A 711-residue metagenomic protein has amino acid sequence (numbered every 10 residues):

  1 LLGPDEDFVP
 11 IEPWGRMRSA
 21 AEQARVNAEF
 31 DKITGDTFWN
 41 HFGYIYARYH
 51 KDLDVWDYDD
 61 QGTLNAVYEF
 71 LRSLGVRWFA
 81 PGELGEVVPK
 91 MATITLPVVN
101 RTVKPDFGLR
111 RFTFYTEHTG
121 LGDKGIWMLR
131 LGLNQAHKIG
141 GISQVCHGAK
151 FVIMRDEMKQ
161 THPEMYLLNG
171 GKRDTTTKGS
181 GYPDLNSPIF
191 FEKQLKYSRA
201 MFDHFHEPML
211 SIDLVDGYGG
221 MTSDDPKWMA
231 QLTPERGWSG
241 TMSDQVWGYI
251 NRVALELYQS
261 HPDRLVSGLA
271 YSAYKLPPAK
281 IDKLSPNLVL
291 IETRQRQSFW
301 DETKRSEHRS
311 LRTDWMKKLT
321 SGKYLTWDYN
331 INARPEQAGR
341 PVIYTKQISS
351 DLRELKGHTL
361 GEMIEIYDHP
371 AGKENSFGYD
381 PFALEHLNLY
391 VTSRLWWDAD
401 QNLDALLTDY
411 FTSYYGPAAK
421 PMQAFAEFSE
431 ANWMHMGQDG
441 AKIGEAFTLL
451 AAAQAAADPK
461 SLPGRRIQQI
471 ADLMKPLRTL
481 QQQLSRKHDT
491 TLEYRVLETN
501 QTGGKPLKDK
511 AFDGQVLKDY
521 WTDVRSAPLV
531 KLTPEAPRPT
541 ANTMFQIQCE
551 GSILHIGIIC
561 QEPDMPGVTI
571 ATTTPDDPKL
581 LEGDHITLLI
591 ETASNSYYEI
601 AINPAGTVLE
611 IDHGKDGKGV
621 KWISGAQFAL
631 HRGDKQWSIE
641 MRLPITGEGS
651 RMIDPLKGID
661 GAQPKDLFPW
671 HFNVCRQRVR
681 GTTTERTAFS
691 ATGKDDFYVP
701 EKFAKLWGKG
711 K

Functional and structural regions predicted by a protein language model:
L1-V246, Y258, M316, T320-P335: Feature activates predominantly on carbohydrate-active enzymes
T63, E192-Y197, T241-L255, T303-D314 (+2 more regions): Well-ordered, non-membrane alpha-helical segments in soluble/globular domains
N186, F190-E192, A200, E307-A418: Structured mid-domain segments that build the active-site/substrate or prosthetic-cofactor binding neighborhood
L232-I250, S285-T303, V391-Q401: Acidic, His- and aromatic-enriched active-site or binding-groove loops in soluble protein domains that engage sugars
I250-P277, K323-I331, I364: Aromatic-lined carbohydrate-recognition surfaces of secreted/lumenal glycan-active proteins
S267-R296, A338-Y344, G378-E385: Substrate-binding cleft/loops of secretory-pathway carbohydrate-active enzymes
G357-T359, A383-R495: Catalytic domains of carbohydrate-active enzymes that cleave complex glycans
K487-K711: Structural preference for beta-rich elements and adjacent junctions enriched in aromatics
